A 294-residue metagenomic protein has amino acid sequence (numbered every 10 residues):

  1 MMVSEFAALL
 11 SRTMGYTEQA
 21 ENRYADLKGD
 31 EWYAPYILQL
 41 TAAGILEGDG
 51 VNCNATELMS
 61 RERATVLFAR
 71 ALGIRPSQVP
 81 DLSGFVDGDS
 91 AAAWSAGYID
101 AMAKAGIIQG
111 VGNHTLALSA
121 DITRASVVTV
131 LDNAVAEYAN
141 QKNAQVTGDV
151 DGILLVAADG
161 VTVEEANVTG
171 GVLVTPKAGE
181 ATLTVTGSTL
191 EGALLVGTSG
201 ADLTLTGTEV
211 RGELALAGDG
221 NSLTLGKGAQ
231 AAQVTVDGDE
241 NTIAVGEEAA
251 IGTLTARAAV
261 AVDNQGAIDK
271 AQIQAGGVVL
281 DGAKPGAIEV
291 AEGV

Functional and structural regions predicted by a protein language model:
M1-P35, A42-E62, F68-A96, K104 (+5 more regions): Feature responds to low-complexity, polar/acidic, surface-exposed segments characteristic of secreted/exported proteins
A136-V294: Extended beta-solenoid/beta-helix repeat architectures
